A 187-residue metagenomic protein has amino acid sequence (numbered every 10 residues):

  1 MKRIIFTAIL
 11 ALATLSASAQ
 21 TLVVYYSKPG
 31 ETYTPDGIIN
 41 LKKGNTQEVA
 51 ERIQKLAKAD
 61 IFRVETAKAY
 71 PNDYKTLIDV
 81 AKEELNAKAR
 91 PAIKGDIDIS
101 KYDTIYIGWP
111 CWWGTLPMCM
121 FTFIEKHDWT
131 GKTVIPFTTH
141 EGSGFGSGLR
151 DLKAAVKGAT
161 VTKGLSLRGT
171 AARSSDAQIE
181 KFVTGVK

Functional and structural regions predicted by a protein language model:
M1-I4: Positively charged n-region of N-terminal signal peptides that target proteins for export
I9-S18: Hydrophobic h-region of N-terminal signal peptides that target proteins for export in Gram-negative bacteria
S18-D103, G114, K181-K187: N-terminal beta1-alpha1-beta2 submodule of the flavodoxin-like/Rossmannoid cofactor-binding fold
V23-Y25, I61, I107, P136-T138 (+1 more regions): Structural beta-sheet core signal
K28-E31, T66-Y70, C111-T115, H140-F145 (+1 more regions): Solvent-exposed loop/turn segments at secondary-structure junctions within structured extracellular/periplasmic domains
Q47-A50, Q54, P117, F121 (+3 more regions): Extracytoplasmic/secreted envelope proteins and their assembly/folding machinery, especially bacterial periplasmic
P71-T160: Helix-loop-strand module that forms the ligand-binding subsite of alpha/beta enzymes
T160-K187: Glycine-rich phosphate/pyrophosphate-binding loop and the adjoining helix
